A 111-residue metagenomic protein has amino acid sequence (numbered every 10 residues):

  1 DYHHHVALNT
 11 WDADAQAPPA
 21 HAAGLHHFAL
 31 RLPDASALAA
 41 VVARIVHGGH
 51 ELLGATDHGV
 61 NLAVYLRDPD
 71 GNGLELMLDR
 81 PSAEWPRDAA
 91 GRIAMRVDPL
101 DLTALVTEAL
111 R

Functional and structural regions predicted by a protein language model:
H3, D12-A13, A23, F28-W85 (+1 more regions): Vicinal oxygen chelate
